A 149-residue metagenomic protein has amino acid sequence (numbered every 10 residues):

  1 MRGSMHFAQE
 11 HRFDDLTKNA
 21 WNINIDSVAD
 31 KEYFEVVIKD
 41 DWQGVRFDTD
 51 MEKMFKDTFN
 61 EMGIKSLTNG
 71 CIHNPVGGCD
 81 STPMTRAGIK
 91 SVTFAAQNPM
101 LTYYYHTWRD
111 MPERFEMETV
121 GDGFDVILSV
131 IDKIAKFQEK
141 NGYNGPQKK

Functional and structural regions predicted by a protein language model:
M1-R2, V45-T49, G78, P99 (+2 more regions): Soluble non-cytosolic domains of exported or imported proteins
M1-T93: Metal-dependent peptidase/peptidase-like ectodomains
V28-K31, N98-M100, M111: Active-site/binding-pocket entry motifs
K90-Y105: Short glycine/proline-rich, acidic loop/turn segments that cap or connect secondary-structure elements
L101-K149: His/Asp/Glu-rich mid-to-C-terminal helical/loop segments that flank catalytic regions of hydrolases
